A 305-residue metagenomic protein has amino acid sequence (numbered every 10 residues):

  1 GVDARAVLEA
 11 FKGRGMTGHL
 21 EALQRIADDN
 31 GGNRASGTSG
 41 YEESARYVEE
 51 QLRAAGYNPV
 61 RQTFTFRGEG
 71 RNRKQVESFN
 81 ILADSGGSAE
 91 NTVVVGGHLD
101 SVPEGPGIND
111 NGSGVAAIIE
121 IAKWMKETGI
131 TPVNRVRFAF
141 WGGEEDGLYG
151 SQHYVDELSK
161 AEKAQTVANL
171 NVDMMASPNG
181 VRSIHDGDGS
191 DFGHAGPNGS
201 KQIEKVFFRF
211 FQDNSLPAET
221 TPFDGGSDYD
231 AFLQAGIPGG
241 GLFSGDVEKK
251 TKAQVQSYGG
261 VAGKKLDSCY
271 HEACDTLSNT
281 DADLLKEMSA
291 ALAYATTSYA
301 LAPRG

Functional and structural regions predicted by a protein language model:
G1-S39, H98-S101, L266-A273: N-terminal capping segment at the start of a domain
A6, G15-G18, A22, S39-A54 (+8 more regions): Extracytoplasmic/secreted proteins, especially bacterial periplasmic and envelope-associated proteins
F11, E90, W141-K250: Metal-dependent peptidase/peptidase-like ectodomains
G15-Q24, P59-Q62, N80-D84, T92-G96 (+10 more regions): Structural recognition of the beta-strand scaffold that forms the well-ordered cores of secreted hydrolase catalytic
A22-S85: A non-catalytic alpha/beta surface segment that caps or lines the substrate-entry region of metallo-dependent hydrolase
R25-S39, Y57-T65, T128, V133-R135 (+2 more regions): Surface-exposed patches in mature extracellular/periplasmic domains of secreted proteins
V95-L148, L292: Alpha-helical metal-binding/catalytic segments enriched in His/Glu/Asp
K249-G305: His/Asp/Glu-rich mid-to-C-terminal helical/loop segments that flank catalytic regions of hydrolases
